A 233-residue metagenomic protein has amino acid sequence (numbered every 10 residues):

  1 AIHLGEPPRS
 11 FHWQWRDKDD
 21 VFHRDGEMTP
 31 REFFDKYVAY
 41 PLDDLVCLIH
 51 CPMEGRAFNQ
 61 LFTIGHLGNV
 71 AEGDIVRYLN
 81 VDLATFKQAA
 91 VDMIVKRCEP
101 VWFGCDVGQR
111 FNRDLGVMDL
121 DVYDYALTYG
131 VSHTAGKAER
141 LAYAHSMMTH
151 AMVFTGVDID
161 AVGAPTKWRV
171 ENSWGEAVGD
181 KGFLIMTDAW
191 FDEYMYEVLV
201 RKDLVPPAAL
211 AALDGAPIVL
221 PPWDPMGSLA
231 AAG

Functional and structural regions predicted by a protein language model:
A1-G68: Aromatic-residue-lined binding/catalytic grooves and analogous aromatic/hydrophobic interfacial grooves in multimeric
D20-M28, D74-V81, V178-M186: Short, exposed beta-strand "edge-strand" segments with a Pro/Gly-rich flavor and a Y/T-containing core
T29, D82, G136, T187 (+1 more regions): Helix N-terminus capping/helix-initiation residues
R31-K36, A84, D92, A208-A211: Polar/charged alpha-helical tracts
V70-T149: Long, positively charged binding patches that form subdomain-scale interaction surfaces for polyanionic ligands
T155, D160-G233: Conserved catalytic-core surface of thiol
